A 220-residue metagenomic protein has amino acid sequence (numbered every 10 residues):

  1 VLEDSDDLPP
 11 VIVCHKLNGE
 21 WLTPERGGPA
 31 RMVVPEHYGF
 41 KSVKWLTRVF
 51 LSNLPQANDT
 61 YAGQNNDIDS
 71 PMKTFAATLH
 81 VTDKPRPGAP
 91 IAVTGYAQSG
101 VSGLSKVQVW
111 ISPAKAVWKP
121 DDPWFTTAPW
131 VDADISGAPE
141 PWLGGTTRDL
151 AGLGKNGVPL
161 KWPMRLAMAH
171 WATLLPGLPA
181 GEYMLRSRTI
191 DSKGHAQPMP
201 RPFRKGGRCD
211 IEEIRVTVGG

Functional and structural regions predicted by a protein language model:
V1-G220: Extended, aromatic/histidine-rich regions of cofactor-dependent oxidoreductases associated with respiratory
